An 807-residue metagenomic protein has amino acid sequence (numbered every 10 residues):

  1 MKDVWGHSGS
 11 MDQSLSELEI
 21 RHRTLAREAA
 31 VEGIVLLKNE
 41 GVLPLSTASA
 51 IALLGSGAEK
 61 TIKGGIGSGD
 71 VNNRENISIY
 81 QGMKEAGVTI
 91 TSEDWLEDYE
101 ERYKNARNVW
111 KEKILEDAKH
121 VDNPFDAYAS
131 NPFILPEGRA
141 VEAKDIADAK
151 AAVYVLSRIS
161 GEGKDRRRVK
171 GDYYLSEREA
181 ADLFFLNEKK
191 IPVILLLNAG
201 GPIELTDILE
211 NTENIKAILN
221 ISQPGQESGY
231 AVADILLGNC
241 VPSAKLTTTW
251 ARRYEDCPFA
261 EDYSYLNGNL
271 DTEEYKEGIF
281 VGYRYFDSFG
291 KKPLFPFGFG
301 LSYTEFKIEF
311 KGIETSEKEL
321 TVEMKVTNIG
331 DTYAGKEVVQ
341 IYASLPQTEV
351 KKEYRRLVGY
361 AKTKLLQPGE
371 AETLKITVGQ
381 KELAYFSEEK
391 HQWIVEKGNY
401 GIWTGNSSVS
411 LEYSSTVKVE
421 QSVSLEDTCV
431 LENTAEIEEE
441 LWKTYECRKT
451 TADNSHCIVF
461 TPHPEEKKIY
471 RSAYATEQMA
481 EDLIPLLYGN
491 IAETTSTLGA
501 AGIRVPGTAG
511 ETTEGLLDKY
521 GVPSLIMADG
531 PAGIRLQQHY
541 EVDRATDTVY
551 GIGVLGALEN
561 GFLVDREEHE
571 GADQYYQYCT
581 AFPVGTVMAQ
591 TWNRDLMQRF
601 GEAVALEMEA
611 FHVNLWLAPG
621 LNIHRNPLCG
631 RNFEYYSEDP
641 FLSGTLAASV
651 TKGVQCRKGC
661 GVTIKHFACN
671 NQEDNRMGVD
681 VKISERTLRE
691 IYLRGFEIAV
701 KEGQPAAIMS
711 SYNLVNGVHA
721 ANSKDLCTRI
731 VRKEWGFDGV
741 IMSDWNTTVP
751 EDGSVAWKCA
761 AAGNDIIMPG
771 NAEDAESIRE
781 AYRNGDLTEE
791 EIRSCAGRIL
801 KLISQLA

Functional and structural regions predicted by a protein language model:
M1-F386, I394-S410, V423-A807: Glycoside hydrolase catalytic-domain context in secreted enzymes
H391: Extracellular/periplasmic metallocenter environments
Y413-V417: Edge beta-strands of extracellular beta-sandwich domains
V419-Q421: Interdomain boundary/hinge segments at the C-termini of tandem beta-sandwich modules
